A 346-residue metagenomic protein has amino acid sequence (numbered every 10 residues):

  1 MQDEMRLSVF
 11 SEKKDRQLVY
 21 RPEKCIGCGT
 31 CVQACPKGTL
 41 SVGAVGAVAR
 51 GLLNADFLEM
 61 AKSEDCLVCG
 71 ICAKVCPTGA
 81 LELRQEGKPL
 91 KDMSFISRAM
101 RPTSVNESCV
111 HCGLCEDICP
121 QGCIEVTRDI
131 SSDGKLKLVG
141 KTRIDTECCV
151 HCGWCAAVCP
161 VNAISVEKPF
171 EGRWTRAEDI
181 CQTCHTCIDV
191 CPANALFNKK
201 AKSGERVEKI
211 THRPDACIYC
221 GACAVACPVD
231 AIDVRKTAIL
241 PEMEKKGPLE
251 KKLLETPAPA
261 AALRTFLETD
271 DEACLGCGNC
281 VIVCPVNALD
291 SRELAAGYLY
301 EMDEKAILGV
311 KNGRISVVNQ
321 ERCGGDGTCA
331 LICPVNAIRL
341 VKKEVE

Functional and structural regions predicted by a protein language model:
Q2-D3, A34: DNA-contacting interfaces and partner/effector-binding or oligomerization modules in DNA-centric proteins
E4, T78-L81, S108: Generic N-terminal initiation segments characterized by hydrophobic and/or small/turn-forming residues
R6-G27, V45-V68, G87-H111, R128-H151 (+6 more regions): Ferredoxin-like iron-sulfur electron-transfer modules
T30-V48, I71-P89, L114-S131, W154-P169 (+5 more regions): Iron-sulfur cluster-binding cysteine motifs and their immediate structural context in ferredoxin-like electron-transfer
K245-G247: Low-complexity, small/polar and acidic-rich linker and loop segments
